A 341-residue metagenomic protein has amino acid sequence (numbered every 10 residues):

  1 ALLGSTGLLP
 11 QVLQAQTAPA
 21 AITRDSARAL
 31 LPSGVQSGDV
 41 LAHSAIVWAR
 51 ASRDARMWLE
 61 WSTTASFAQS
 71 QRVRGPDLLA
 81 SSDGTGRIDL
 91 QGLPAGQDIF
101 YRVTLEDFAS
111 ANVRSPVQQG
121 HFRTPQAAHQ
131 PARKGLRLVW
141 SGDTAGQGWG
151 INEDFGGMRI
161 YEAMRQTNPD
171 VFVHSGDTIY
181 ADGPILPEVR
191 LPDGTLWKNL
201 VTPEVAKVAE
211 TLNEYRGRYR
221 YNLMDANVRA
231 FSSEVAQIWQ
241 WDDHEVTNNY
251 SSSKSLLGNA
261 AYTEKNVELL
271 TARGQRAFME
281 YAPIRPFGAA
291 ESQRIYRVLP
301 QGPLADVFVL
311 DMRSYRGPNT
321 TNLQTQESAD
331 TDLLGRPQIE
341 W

Functional and structural regions predicted by a protein language model:
L2-T6, Q16-W341: Metal-dependent phosphoester/phosphodiester hydrolase catalytic core
V12-L13: Cleavable N-terminal signal peptides
